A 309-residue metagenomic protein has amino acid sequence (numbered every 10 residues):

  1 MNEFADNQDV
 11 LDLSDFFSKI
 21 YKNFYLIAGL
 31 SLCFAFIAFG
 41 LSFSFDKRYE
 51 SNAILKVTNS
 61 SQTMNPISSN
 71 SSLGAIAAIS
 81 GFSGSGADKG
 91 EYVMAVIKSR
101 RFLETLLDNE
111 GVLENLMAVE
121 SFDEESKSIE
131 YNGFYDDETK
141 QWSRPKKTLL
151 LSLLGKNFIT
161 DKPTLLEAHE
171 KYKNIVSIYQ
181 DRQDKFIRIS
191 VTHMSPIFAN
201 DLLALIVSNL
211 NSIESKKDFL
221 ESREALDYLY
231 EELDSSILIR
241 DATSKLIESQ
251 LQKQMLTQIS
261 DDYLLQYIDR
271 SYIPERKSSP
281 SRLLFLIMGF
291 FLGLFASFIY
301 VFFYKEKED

Functional and structural regions predicted by a protein language model:
M1-R223, L246, M255-D309: Hydrophobic and amphipathic membrane-targeting/association helices
S222, L226-S236, R240-T243, I247: Amphipathic alpha-helical coiled-coil segments
